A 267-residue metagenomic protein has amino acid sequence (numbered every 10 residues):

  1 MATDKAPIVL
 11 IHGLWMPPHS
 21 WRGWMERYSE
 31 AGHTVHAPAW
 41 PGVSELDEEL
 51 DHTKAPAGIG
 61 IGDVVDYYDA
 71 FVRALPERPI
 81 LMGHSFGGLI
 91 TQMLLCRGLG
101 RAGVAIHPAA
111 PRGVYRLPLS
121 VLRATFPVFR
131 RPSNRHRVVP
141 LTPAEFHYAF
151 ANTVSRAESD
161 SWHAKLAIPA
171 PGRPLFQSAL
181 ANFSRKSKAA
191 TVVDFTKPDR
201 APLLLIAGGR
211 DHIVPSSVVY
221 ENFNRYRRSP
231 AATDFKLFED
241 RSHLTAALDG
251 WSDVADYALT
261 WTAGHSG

Functional and structural regions predicted by a protein language model:
G13-M16, S85, G209-R210: Active-site glycine-rich loops that stabilize anionic/oxyanionic intermediates across multiple enzyme folds
S29-D51: Conserved alpha/beta-hydrolase
I80-V114: Conserved hydrolase catalytic core segment
G100-H136, F176-F183: Flexible "cap/lid" loop of the alpha/beta hydrolase fold
V121-P169, R173-L175: Helix-rich cap/lid subdomain of alpha/beta-hydrolase
D199, L205-A207, D211: Short beta-strand/loop motif that positions the catalytic acidic residue of the alpha/beta-hydrolase fold
H212-E221: Conserved alpha/beta-hydrolase "acid-adjacent" motif
S229-G267: Catalytic active-site module of serine/aspartate enzymes centered on a nucleophile-bearing elbow/loop
